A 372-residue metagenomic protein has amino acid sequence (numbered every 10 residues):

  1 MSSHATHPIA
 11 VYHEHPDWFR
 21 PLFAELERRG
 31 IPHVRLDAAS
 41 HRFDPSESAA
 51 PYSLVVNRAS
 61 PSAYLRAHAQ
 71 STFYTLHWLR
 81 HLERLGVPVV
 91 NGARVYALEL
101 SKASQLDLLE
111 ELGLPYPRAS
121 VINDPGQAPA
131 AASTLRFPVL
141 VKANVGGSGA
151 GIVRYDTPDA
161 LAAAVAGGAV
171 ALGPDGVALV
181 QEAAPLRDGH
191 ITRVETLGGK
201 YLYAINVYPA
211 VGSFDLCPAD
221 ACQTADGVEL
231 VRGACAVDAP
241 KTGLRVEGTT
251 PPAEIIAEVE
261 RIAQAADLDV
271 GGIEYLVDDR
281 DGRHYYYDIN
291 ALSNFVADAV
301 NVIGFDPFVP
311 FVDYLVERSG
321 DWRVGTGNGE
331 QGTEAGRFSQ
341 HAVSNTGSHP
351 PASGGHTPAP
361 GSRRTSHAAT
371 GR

Functional and structural regions predicted by a protein language model:
S2-T6, L79-G86, A93-H190, G198 (+3 more regions): Active-site nucleotide/adenylate-binding loops and adjacent lid/helix of ATP-dependent enzymes
A10-Y12, L197: Short hydrophobic segments within beta-strands
E14-R118: Conserved N-proximal alpha/beta basic substrate-recognition cap immediately N-terminal to, or forming the N-lobe
S60-A63, N144-G146, L292: Short glycine-rich anion-binding loops that position phosphate/pyrophosphate groups of nucleotides and phosphorylated
V139, L202-Y203, G271, R283-Y287: Protein kinase-like catalytic core scaffold
R154-A263: Phosphate-binding site of ATP-dependent enzymes
T249-T250, Q264-L268, V277-R372: C-terminal active-site "lid" helix and adjoining low-complexity regulatory extension at the edge of ATP-using catalytic
I273-Y275: Hydrophobic residue at the +6 position relative to the catalytic HRD Asp in the kinase catalytic loop
